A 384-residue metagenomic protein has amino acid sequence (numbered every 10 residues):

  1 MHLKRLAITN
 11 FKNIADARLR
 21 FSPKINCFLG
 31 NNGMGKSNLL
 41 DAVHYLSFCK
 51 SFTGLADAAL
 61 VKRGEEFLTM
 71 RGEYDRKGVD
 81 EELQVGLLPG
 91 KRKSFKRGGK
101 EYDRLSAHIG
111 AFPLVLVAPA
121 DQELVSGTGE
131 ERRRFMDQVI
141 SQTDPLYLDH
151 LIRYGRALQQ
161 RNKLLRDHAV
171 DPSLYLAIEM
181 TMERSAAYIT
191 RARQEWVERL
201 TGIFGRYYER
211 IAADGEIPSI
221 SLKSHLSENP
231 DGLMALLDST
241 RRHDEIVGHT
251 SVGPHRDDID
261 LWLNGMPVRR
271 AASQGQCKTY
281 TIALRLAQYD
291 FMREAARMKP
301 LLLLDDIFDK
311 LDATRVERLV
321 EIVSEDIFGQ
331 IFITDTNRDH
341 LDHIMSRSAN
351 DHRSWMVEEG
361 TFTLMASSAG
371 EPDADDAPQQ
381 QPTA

Functional and structural regions predicted by a protein language model:
M1-N31, Y45, S173-R184, Y188-L303 (+3 more regions): Conserved NTPase motor "head" modules and their coupling/switch loops across ABC/AAA+ ATPases, GTPases, and GHKL ATPases
K36: Conserved lysine of the Walker
S47-E131, D137-T143, Y147, T201-R206 (+1 more regions): Nucleotide-state sensing region of NTPase/ATPase domains
S51, R166-V170, E294: Short, flexible helix-adjacent loops and helix caps
S94, F308-K310: Short, flexible loop segments at the rims of nucleotide/cofactor-binding pockets, characterized by
E123-A212, H225: An accessory alpha-helical subdomain
T334-T336: H-loop (His-switch) motif in ABC-type P-loop NTPases
